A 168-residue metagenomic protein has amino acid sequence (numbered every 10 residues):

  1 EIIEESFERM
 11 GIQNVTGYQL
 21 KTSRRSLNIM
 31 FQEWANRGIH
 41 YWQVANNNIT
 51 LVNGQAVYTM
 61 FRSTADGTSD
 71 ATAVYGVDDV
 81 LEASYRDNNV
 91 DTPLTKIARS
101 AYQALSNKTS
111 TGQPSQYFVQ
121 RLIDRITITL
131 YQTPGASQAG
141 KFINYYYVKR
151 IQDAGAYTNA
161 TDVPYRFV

Functional and structural regions predicted by a protein language model:
E1-V168: Glycine-enriched, solvent-exposed interface loops adjoining structured elements
